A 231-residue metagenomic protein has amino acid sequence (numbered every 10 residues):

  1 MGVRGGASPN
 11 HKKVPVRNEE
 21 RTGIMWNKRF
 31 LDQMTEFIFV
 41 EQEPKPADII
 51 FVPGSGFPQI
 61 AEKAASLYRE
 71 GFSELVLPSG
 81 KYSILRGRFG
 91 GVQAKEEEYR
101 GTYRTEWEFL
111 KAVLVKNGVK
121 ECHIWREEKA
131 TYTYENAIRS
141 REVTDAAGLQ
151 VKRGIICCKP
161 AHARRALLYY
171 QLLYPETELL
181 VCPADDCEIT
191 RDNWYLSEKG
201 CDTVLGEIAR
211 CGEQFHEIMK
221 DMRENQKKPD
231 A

Functional and structural regions predicted by a protein language model:
G5, P9-I24: Short, Lys/Arg-enriched N-terminal segments with co-localized hydrophobic residues within the first ~10-30 amino acids
G23-K199: A structural signal for short, hydrophobic/glycine-enriched beta-strand patches
I189-A231: C-terminal capping/extension of enzyme domains
